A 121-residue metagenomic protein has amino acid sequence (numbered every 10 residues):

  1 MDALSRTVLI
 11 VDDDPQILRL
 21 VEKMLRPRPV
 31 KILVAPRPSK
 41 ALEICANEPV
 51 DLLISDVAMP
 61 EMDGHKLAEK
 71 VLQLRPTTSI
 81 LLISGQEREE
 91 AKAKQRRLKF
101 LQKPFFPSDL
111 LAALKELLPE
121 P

Functional and structural regions predicted by a protein language model:
M1-L9, E43, E69, S108-P121: Non-catalytic signal-transmission and effector/linker regions of two-component phosphorelay proteins
P15-L33: Two-component/phosphorelay signaling modules centered on CheY-like receiver
Q16, P27, F106-A112: Conserved two-component signaling phosphotransfer/partner-docking surface
P36-K40, D63-L67: Acidic catalytic/metal-coordinating carboxylates
D56: Active-site residues of response regulator receiver
M59: Receiver (REC) domain active-site loop signature in two-component systems and cognate sites in sensor histidine kinases
K103: A Lys-centered signature of the CheY-like receiver
